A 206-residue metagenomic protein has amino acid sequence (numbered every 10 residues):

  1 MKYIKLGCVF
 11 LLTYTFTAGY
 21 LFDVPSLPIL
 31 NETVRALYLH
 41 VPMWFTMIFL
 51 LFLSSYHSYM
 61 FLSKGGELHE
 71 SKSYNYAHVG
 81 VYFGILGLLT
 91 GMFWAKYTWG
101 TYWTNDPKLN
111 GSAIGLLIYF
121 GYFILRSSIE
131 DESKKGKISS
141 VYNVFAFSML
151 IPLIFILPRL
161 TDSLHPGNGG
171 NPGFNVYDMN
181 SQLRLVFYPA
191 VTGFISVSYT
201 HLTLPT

Functional and structural regions predicted by a protein language model:
M1-C8: N-terminal membrane topogenic signal
L12-S26: Alpha-helical transmembrane segments of multi-pass membrane proteins
E32-T46, N105-A113, G173-Y188: Short aromatic-rich membrane-water interface segments that cap or initiate transmembrane helices in multi-pass membrane
M43-H57, I114-R126, V186-Y199: Hydrophobic cores of alpha-helical transmembrane segments in multi-pass inner/ER membrane proteins, independent
Y82-I124: Membrane-interface helix-loop-helix modules in multi-pass inner-membrane proteins
Y142-F155: Hydrophobic alpha-helical membrane-insertion segments
R159-S196: Membrane-interface transmembrane-helix boundary segments in multi-pass integral membrane proteins
T200-T206: Conserved small/polar residues in nucleotide/adenosyl-binding loops
